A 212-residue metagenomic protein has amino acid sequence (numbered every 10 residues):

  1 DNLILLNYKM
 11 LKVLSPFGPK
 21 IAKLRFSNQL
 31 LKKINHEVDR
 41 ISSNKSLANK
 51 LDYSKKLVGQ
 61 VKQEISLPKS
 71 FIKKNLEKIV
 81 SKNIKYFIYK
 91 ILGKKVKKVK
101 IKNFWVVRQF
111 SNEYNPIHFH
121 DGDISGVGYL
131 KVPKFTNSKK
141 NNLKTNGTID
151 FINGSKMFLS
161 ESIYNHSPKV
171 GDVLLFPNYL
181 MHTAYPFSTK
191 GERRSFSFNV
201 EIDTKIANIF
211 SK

Functional and structural regions predicted by a protein language model:
D1-K9, I206: N-terminal amphipathic/basic-hydrophobic helices that include classical n-h-c signal peptides and signal-anchor
L6-K94, N112-N115: Non-heme Fe(II)/2-oxoglutarate
P16-G18, K98-K100, L143-T145: A short, polar/charged loop/turn motif at coil->beta-strand junctions and beta-hairpin connectors
G93-F104: A short coil-to-beta-strand element that immediately follows conserved catalytic motifs
K102-L175, T183-Y185, E192, I202 (+1 more regions): Catalytic core of non-heme Fe(II) oxygenases with the double-stranded beta-helix
S195: A domain-level signal for the structural core that forms small-molecule/cofactor-binding pockets and catalytic centers
